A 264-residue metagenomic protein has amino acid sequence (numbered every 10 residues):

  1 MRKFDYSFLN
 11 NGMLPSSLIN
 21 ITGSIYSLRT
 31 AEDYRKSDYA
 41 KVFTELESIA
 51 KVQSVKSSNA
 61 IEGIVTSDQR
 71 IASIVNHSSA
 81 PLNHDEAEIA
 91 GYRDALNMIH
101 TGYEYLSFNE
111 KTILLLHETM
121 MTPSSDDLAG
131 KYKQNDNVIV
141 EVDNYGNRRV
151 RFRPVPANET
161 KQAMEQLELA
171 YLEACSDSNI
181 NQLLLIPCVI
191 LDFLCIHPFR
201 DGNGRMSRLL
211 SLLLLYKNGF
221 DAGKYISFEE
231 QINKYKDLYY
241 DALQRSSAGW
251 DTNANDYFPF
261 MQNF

Functional and structural regions predicted by a protein language model:
M1-F264: FIC/Doc superfamily catalytic core
